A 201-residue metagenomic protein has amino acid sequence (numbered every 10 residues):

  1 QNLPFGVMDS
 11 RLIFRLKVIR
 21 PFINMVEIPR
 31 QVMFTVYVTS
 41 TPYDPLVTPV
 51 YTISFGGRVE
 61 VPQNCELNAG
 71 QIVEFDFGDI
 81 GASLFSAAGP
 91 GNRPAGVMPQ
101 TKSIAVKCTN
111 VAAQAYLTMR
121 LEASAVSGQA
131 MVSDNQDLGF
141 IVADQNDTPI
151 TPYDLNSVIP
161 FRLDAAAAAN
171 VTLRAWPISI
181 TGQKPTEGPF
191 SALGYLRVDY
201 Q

Functional and structural regions predicted by a protein language model:
Q1-Q201: Mature extracellular/passenger domains of Gram-negative fimbrial/pilin and adhesin proteins
